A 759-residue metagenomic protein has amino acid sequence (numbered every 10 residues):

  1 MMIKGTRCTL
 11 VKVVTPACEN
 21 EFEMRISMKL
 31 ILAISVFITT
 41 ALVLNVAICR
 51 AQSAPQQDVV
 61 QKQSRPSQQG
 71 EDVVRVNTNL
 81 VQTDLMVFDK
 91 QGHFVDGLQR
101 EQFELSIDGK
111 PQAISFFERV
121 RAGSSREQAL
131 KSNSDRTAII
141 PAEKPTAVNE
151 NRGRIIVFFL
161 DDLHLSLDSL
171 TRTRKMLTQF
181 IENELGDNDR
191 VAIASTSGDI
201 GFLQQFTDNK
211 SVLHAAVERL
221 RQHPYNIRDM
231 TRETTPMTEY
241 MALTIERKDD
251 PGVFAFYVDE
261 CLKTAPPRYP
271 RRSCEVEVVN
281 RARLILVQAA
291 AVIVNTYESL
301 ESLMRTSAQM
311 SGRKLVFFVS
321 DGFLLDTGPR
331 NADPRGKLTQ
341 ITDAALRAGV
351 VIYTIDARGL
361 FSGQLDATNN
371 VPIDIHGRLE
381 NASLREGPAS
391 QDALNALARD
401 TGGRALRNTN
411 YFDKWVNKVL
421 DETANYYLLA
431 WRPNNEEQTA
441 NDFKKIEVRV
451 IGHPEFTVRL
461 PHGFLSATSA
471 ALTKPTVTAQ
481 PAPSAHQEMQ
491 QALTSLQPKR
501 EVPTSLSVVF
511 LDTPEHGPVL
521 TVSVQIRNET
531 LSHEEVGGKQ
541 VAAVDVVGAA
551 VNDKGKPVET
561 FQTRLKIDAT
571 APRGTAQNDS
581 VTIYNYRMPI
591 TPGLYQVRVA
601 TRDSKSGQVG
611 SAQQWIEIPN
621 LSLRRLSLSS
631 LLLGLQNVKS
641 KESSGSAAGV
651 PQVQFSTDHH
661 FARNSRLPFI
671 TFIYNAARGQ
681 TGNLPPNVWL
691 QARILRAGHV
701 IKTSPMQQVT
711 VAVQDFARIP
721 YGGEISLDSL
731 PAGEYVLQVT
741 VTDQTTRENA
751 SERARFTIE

Functional and structural regions predicted by a protein language model:
M1-M2, M24: Methionine residue identity
M2, A17-C18, I31: Extended hydrophobic/Leu-rich segments
V11-E23: Acidic, Ala/Val/Gly-enriched low-complexity intrinsically disordered segments
M24-I31: Positively charged n-region of N-terminal signal peptides that target proteins for export
A33-N45: Bacterial N-terminal signal peptides
C49-E759: Scaffold/interface architecture of coatomer-like assemblies
